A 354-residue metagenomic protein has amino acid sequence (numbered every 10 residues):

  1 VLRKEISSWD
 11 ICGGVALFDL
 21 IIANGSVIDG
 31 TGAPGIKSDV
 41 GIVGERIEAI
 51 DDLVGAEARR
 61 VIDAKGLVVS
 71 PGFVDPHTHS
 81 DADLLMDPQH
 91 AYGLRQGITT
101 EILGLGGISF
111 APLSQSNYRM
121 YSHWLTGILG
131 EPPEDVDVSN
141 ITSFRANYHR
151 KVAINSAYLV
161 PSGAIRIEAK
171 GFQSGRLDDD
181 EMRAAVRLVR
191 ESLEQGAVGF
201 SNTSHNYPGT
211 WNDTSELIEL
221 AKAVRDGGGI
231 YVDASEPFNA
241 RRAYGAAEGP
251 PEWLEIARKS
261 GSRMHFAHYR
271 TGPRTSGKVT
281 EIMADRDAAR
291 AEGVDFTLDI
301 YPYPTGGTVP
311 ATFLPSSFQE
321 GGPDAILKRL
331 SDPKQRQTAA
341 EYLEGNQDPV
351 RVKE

Functional and structural regions predicted by a protein language model:
C12-G72, D87: Histidine-rich, glycine-flanked metal-binding segment
G25, E45, G66, H77 (+4 more regions): Divalent metal-coordination and catalytic microenvironments
G55-A56, D63-E131, D135: Metal-associated gating/positioning segment near the N- to mid-region
G72-T78, E101-L103, S156-V160, F200-N202 (+3 more regions): Hydrophobic faces of well-ordered beta-strands that scaffold small-molecule active sites in alpha/beta enzyme cores
S109-Q115, Y121, L125-I256: Hydrophobic, small-residue-rich alpha-helical packing segments that form membrane-like cores
L113-E134, T142-R145, V152, G163-L177 (+3 more regions): Polyanionic/metal-chelating signatures
